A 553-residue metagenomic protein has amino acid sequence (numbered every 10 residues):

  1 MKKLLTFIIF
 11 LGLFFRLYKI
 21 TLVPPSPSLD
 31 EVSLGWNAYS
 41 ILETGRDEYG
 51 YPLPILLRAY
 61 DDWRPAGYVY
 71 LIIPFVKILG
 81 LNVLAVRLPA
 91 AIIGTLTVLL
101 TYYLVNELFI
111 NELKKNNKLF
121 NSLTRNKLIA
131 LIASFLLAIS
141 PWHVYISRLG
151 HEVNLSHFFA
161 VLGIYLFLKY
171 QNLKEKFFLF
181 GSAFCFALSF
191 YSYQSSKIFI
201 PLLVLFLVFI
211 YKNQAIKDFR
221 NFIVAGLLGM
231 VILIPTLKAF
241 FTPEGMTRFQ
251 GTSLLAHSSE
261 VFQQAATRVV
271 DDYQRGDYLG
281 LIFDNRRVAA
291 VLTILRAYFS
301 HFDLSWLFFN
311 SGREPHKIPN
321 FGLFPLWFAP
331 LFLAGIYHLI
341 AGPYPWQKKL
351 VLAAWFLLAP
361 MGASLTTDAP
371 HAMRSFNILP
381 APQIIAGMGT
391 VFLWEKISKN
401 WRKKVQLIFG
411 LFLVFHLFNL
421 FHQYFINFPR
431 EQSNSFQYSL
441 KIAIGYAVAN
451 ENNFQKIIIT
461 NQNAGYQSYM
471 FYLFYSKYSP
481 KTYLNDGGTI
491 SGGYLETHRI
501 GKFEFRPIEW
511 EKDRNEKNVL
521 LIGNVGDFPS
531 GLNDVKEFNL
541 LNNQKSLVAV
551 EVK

Functional and structural regions predicted by a protein language model:
M1-A265, G276-L279, V288, T293 (+1 more regions): Membrane-integral, polyisoprenol-dependent glycosyltransferases of the GT-C/oligosaccharyltransferase superfamily
R16, D277-L281, F421-I426, E451-N453: Short acidic (Asp/Glu) and glycine-rich catalytic loops that position anionic groups and cofactors
E43-R46, G50, Q263-Q274, A443-Q462: Short extracytoplasmic
L57, V405-E451, Q462-F471, S476 (+1 more regions): Membrane-proximal, lumen/periplasm-facing interface regions of secretory-pathway glyco- and lipid-modifying enzymes
F199-I200, R220, Y466-S468, S530-L532: Extracytoplasmic/secreted cell-surface and envelope-processing proteins
N285-R286, A290-A297, M470-Y472, Y478: Extracytoplasmic/periplasmic/luminal assembly and interaction segments in envelope/secretory/respiratory proteins
S398-N400: Membrane interface segments of multi-pass transport proteins and intramembrane proteases
E451-Y466, F474-K553: Luminal/periplasmic acceptor-recognition loop/helix of membrane-associated glycosyltransferases
